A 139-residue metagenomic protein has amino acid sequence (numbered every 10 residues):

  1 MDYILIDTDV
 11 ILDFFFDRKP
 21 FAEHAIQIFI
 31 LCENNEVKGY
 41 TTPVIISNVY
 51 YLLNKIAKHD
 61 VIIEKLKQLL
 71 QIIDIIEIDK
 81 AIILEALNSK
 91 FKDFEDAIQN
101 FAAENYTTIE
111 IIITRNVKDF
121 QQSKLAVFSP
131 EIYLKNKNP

Functional and structural regions predicted by a protein language model:
M1-Y40, N54-V61, Q122, I132-P139: Short, well-structured N-terminal submotif of metal-dependent ribonuclease cores
Y3, E104-P139: Acidic, PIN/NYN-like endoribonuclease modules and their adjacent C-terminal/linker elements
I4, I26-D93, A97, F101-Y106: PIN-domain endoribonuclease scaffold, especially VapC-family toxins
D7-D9, D96, N116: Acidic active-site catalytic centers that drive phospho-/nucleotidyl reactions and related ester hydrolyses
D9, F15, L69-I72, I111-T114 (+1 more regions): A generic, residue-level signal for flexible/boundary positions that often mark functional hotspots
D9-V10, V44, A81, K118: Alpha-helix/helix-capping structural signal
F15, L87-K90, K124: Short, flexible helix/strand-to-coil boundary loops that buttress conserved ligand/catalytic motifs in alpha/beta
